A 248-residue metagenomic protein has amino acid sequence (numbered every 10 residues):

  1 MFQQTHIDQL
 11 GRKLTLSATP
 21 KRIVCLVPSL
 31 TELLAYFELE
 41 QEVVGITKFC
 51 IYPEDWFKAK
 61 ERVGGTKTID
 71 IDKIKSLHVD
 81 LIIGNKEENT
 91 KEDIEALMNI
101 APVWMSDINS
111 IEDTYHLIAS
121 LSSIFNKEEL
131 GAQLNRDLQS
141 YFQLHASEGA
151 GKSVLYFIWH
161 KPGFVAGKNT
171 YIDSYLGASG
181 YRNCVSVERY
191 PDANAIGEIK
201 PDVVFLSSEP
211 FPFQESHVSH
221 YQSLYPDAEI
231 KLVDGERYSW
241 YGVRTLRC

Functional and structural regions predicted by a protein language model:
M1-C248: N-terminal ligand-binding lobe of clamshell/alpha-beta domains
